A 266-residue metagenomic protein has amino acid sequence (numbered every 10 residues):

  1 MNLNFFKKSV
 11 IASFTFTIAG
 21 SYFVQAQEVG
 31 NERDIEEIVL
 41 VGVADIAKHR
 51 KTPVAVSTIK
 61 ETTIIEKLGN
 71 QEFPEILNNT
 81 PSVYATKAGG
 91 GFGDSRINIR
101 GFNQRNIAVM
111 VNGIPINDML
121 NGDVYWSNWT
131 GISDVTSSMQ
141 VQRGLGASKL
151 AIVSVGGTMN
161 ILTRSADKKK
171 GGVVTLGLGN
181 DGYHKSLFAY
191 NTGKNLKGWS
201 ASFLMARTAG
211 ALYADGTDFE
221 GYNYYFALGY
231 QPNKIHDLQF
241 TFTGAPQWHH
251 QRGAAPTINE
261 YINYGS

Functional and structural regions predicted by a protein language model:
M1-G30: Cleavable N-terminal targeting peptides that direct proteins into the secretory/outer-membrane pathway or into
N31-R33, T52, S82-G93, A151-V155 (+1 more regions): Short, glycine-/polar-rich solvent-exposed loops and beta-turns at beta-strand/coil boundaries
E36-E37, T136-V141, G157, T163-L178 (+1 more regions): Transmembrane beta-strand segments of Gram-negative outer membrane beta-barrel proteins
E36-K67, R96: N-terminal periplasmic "start-of-domain" segments of outer-membrane beta-barrel proteins
P74-P115, S137: Extracytoplasmic beta-strand/coil segments of soluble accessory domains associated with Gram-negative outer-membrane
E75, N98, Q140, N160 (+2 more regions): Outer-membrane beta-barrel architecture
P115-R143, L162-T163: Short acidic/polar hinge/loop motifs at secondary-structure boundaries that mediate gating or recognition
G171, L178-A209, A214-R252: Transmembrane beta-barrel wall of Gram-negative outer-membrane proteins
